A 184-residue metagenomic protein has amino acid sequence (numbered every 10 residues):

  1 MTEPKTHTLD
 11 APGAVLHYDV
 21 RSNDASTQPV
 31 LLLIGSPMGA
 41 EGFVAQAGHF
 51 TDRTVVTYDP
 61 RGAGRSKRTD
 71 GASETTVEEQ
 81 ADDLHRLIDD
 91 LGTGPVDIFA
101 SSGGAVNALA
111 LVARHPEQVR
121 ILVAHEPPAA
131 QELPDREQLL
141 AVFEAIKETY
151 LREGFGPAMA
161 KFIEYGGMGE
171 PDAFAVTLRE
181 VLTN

Functional and structural regions predicted by a protein language model:
M1-H7: A domain-start/cap signature at the N-terminus of enzymes
H7-R68, S73: Conserved HGGG/HGGXW glycine-rich cap/lid loop of the alpha/beta-hydrolase fold
T54, G94-D135: Conserved hydrolase catalytic core segment
V56-D97: Active-site loop/oxyanion-hole signature of alpha/beta-hydrolase fold enzymes
T69-G71, L133-E137: Short, solvent-exposed loop/turn segments at secondary-structure boundaries
E78, R136-L140: Amphipathic alpha-helical repeat elements characteristic of tetratricopeptide repeat
Q138, E144-A145, T149-N184: Alpha/beta-hydrolase
